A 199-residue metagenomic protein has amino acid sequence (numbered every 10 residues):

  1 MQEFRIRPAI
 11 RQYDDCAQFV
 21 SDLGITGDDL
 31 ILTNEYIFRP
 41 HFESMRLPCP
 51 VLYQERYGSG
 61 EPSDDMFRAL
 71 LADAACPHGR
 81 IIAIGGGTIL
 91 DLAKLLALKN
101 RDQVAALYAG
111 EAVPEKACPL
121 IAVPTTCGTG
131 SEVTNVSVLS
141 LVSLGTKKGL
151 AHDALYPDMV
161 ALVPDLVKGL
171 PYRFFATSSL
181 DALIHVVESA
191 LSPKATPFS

Functional and structural regions predicted by a protein language model:
M1-R80: ATP/NTP phosphate-donor binding region
L32-T33, I84, V123: Short hydrophobic segments within beta-strands
R39-P40, T88-K94, G130-V133: Short glycine/serine/threonine-rich phosphate/pyrophosphate-binding segments that cradle anionic phosphate groups
S44-L47, L96-K99, T134-V138: Short, glycine/charged-enriched secondary-structure capping and boundary segments
L70, L92-A97, V186-V187: Buried hydrophobic packing segments
I84, L90-Q103: DPxDG-like acidic metal-binding loop motif
R101-P197: A glycine/threonine-rich phosphate-anchoring loop and its flanking beta-alpha core in nucleotide/phosphate-binding
